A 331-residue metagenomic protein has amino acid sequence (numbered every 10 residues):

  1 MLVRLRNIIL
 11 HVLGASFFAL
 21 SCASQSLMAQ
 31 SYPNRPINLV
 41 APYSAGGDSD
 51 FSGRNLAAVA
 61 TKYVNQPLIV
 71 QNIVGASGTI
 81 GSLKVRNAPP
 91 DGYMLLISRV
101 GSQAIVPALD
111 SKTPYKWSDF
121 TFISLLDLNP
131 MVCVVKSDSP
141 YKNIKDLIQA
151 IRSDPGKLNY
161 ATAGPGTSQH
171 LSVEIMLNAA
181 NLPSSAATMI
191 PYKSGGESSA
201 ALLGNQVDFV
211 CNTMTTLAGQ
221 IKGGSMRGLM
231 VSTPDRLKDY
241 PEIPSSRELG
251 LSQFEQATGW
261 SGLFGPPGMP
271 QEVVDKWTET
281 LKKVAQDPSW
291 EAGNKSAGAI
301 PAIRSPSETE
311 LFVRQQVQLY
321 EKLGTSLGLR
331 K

Functional and structural regions predicted by a protein language model:
M1-I9: N-terminal secretory signal peptides that target proteins for export/translocation
V12-M28: C-terminal segment of classical bacterial N-terminal signal peptides
A29-D119, K157, L182-F209, I303-R304 (+1 more regions): N-terminal (or domain-start) structured segment
N34-P36, E248, Q271-K331: An extracytoplasmic/periplasmic, membrane-proximal ligand-sensing/linker region
I37-L39, G46, G53, V70 (+12 more regions): Residue-level signal for nonpolar/aromatic packing positions in well-ordered secondary structure
N87-Y93, V100, A108-E197, S246-E248 (+1 more regions): Hinge/capping helix and adjacent helix->loop/strand transition within the periplasmic-binding protein
G101-D110, E174-N181, D208-I243, E321: A ligand-binding cleft/hinge motif common to bilobed small-molecule-binding domains
L217-Q286, Q315-Q318: C-terminal lobe and pocket-closing loops of periplasmic/extracytoplasmic Venus-flytrap solute-binding proteins
